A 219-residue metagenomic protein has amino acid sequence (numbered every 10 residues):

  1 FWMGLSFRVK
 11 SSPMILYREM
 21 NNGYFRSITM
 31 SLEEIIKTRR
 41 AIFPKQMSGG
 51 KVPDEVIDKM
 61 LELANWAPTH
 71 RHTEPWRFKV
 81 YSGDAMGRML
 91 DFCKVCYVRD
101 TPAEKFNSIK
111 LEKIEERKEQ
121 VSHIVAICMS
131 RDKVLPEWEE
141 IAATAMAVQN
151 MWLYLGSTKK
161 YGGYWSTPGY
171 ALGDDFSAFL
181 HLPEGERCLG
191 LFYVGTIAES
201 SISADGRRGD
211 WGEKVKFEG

Functional and structural regions predicted by a protein language model:
L5, P13-I15: Short, low-complexity, intrinsically disordered N-terminal modules that encode targeting/processing signals
Y24-Q120, G219: N-terminal amphipathic, basic helical "cap/leader" segment at the start of enzyme domains
E34-T38, F43, C188-G219: C-terminal helix-cap and adjacent tail motif
A64, V125, S130-F179: Small-aliphatic-rich amphipathic alpha-helix that forms the alpha element of a beta-alpha
F176-L189: Short, electropositive alpha-helical surface patch
